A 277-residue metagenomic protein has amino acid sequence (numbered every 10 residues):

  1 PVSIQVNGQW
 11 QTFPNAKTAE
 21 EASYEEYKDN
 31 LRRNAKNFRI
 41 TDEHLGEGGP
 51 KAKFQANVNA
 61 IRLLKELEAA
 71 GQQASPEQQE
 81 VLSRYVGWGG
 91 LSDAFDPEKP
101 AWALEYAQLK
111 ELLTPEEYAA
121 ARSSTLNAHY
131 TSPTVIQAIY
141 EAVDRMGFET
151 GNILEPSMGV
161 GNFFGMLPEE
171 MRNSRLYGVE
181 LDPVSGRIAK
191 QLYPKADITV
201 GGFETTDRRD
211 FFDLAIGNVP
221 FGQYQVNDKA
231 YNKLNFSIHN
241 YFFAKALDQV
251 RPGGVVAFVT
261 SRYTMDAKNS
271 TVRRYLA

Functional and structural regions predicted by a protein language model:
V2-V6: Short aromatic-glycine-(Arg/Gly/Cys) micro-motifs in beta-strand/loop hairpins
G8-F13: A short, exposed loop/beta-hairpin motif centered on an aromatic-Gly-Thr core
A16-Y24: A short, charged, amphipathic alpha-helix used as a generic interaction element across diverse proteins
A35, T41-L192: Class I S-adenosyl-L-methionine
I139, V179-P183, N235-A277: Conserved Class I SAM-dependent methyltransferase catalytic core
P194-F203: Conserved SAM-binding strand-loop segment of SAM-dependent methyltransferases
T206-I216: A short acidic, Gly/Pro-enriched loop at the edge of an enzyme's catalytic core that lines a small-molecule cofactor
I216-Q225: A short SAM/SAH-binding and catalytic strip from SAM-dependent methyltransferases
